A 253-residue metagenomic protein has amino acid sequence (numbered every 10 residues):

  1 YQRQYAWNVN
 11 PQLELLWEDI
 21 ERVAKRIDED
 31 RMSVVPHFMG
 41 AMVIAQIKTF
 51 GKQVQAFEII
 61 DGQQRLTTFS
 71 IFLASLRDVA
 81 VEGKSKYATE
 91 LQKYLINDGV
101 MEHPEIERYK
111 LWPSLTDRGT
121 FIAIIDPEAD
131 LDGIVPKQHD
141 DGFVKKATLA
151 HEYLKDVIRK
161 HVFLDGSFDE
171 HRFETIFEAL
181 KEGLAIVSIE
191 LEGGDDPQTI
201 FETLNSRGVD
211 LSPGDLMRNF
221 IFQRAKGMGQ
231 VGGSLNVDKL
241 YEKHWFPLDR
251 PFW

Functional and structural regions predicted by a protein language model:
Y1-W253: Covalent nucleotidyltransferase
